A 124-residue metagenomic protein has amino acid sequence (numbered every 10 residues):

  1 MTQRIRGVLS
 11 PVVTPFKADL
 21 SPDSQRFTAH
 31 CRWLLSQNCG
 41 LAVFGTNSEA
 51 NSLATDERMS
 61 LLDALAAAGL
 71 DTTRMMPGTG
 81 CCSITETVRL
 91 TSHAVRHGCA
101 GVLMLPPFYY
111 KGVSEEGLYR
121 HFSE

Functional and structural regions predicted by a protein language model:
T2-E124: Active-site beta->alpha loop and helix N-cap motifs at the rims of alpha/beta catalytic domains
